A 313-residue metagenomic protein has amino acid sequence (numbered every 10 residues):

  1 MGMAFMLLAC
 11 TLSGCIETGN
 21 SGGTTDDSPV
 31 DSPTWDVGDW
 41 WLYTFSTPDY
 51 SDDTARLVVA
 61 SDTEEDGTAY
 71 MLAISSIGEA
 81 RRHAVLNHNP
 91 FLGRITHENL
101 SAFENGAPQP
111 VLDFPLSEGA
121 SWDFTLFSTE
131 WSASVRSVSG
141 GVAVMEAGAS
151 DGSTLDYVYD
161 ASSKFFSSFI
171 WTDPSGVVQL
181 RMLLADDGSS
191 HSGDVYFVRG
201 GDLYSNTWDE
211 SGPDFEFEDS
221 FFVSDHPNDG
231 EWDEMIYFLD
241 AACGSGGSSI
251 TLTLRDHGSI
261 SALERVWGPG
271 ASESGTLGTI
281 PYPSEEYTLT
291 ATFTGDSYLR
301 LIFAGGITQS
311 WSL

Functional and structural regions predicted by a protein language model:
G23-R81, N99-D209: Acidic, serine/threonine-rich low-complexity disordered tracts
S205-E231: Non-catalytic, beta-strand-enriched accessory regions in extracellular/secretory proteins and membrane protein
F221, L254, V266-S284: Beta-sandwich interaction modules
H226-F238, S284-E286: Extended extracellular/luminal ectodomain segments enriched in beta-structured repeat modules
S245-L263: Short, surface-exposed beta-strand/strand-loop-strand elements in extracellular ectodomains
S248-I250, G295-Q309: Edge beta-strands of jelly-roll/beta-sandwich modules across compartments, strongly enriched in secreted/luminal
G278-S297: Noncatalytic modules at the cell exterior or secretory-pathway interfaces, chiefly beta-strand-rich lectin/adhesion
